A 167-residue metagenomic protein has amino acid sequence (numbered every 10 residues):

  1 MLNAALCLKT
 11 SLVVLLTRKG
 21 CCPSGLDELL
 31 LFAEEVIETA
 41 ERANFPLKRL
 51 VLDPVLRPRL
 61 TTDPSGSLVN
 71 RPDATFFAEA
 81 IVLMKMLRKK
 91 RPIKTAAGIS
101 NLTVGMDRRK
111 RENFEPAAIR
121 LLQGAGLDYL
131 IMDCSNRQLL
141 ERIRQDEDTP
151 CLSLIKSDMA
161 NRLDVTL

Functional and structural regions predicted by a protein language model:
N3-D158, R162-D164: Catalytic alpha/beta core domains of metabolic enzymes, predominantly
